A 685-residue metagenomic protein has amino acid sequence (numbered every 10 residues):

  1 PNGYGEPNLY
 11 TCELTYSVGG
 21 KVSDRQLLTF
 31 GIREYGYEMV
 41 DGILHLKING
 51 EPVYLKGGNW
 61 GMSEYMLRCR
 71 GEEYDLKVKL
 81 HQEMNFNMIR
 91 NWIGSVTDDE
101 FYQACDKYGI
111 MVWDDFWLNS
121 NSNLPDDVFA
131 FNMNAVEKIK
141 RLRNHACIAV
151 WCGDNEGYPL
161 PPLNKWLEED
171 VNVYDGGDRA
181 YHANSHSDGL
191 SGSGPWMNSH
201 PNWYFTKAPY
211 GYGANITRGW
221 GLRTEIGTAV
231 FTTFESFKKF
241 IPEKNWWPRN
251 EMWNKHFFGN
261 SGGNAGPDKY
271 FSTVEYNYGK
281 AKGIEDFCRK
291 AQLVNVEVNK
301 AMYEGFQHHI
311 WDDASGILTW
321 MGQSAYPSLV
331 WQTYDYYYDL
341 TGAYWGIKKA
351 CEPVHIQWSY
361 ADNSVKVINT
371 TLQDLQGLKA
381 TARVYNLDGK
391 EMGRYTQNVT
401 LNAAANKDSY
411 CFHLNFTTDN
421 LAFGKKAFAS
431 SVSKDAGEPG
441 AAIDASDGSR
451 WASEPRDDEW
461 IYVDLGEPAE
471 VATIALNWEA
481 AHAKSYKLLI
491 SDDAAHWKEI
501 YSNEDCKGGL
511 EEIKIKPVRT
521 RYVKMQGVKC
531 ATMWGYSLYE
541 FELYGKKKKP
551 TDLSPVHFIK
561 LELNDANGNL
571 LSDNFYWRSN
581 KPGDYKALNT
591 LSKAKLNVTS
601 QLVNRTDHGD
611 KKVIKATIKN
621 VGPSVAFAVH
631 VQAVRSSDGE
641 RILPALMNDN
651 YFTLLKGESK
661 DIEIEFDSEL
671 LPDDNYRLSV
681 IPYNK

Functional and structural regions predicted by a protein language model:
P1-M88, W92, I310, A314 (+3 more regions): Secreted/periplasmic carbohydrate-active enzymes, especially glycoside hydrolases
E13, K21-N121, P125-V150, G259-R289 (+1 more regions): Active-site-adjacent substrate/metal-binding segments within catalytic domains of carbohydrate-active enzymes
V18, D24, V136-M252: Active-site region of glycoside hydrolase catalytic domains
E38, M62-S63, V96-D98, S120-S122 (+9 more regions): Flexible loop/turn segments at secondary-structure boundaries
N87-I89, A149, S315, A472 (+1 more regions): Short acidic/polar active-site loop segments enriched in Thr and Asp
Y210-Q376: Substrate-binding clefts and catalytic carboxylate motifs of secreted carbohydrate-active enzymes
T418-A422, S431-K548: Aromatic, loop-rich ligand-recognition surfaces of beta-strand-rich domains
